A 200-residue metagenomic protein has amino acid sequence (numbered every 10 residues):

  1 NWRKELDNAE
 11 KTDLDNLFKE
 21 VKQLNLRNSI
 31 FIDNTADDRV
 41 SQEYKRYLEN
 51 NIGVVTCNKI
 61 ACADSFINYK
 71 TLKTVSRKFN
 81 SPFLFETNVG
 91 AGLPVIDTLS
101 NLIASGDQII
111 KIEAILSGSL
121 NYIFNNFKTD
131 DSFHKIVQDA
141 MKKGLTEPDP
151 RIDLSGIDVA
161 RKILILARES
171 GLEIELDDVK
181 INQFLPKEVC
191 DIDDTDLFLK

Functional and structural regions predicted by a protein language model:
N1-E49: N-terminal glycine-/serine-/threonine-rich beta1-alpha1-beta2 phosphate-ribose binding loop of Rossmann-like
E10, N28, Y69, G92 (+5 more regions): Generic structural signal for well-ordered, non-membrane alpha-helical segments in soluble metabolic enzymes
R27-N28, N51, N80, I109: A general structural motif
T35-N50, K59-E86, A91-L102: Rossmann-fold NAD(P)-binding glycine/threonine-rich loop
V54-V55, F83, E147: Hydrophobic beta-strand scaffold residues
R77-N80, L84-K143, I157, I165: Rossmann-like NAD(P)H-binding beta-loop-alpha module
N126-F127, K135-K200: Substrate-binding/catalytic subdomain of NAD(P)-dependent oxidoreductase enzymes
